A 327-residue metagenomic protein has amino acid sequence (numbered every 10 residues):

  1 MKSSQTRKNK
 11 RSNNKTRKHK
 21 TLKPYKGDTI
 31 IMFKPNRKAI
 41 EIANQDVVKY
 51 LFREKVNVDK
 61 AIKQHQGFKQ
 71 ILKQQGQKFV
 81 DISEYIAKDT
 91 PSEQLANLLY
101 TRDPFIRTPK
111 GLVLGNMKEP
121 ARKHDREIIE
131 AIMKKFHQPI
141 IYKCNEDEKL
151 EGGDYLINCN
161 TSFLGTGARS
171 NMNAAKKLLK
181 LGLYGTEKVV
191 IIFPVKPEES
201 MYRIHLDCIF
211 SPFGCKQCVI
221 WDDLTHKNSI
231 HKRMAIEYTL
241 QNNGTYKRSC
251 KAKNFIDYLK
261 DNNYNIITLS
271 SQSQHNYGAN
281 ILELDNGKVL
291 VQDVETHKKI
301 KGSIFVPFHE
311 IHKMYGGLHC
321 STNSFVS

Functional and structural regions predicted by a protein language model:
M1-R17, T21: Arg/Lys-rich, intrinsically disordered low-complexity tails that mediate electrostatic binding and condensation
K15-S327: The feature marks the mature, well-folded catalytic cores of soluble enzymes
